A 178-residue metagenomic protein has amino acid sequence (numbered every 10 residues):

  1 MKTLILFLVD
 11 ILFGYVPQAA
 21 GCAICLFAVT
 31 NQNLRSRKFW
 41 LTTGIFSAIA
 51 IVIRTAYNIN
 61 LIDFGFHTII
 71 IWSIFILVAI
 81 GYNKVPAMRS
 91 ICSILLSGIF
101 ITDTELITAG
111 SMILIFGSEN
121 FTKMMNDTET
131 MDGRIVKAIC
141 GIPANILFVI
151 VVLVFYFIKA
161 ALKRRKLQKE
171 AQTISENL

Functional and structural regions predicted by a protein language model:
M1-Q18, K137-G141: Hydrophobic transmembrane alpha-helical segments in integral membrane proteins
V9, D132-F155: Hydrophobic alpha-helical transmembrane segments
I11-Q32: N-terminal signal-anchor/start-transfer transmembrane helix
Q32, F46, A50-I51, I71-S97 (+2 more regions): Short helix-perturbing small/polar motifs within transmembrane alpha-helices
T42-L61: A generic, lipid-embedded transmembrane alpha helix
G98-L114: Mid-bilayer segments of alpha-helical transmembrane spans in multi-pass integral membrane proteins that mediate
S118-V136: Short, membrane-exposed interhelical loops at transmembrane-helix boundaries
A161-L178: Short, highly charged, low-complexity non-transmembrane loops/tails of multi-pass membrane proteins
